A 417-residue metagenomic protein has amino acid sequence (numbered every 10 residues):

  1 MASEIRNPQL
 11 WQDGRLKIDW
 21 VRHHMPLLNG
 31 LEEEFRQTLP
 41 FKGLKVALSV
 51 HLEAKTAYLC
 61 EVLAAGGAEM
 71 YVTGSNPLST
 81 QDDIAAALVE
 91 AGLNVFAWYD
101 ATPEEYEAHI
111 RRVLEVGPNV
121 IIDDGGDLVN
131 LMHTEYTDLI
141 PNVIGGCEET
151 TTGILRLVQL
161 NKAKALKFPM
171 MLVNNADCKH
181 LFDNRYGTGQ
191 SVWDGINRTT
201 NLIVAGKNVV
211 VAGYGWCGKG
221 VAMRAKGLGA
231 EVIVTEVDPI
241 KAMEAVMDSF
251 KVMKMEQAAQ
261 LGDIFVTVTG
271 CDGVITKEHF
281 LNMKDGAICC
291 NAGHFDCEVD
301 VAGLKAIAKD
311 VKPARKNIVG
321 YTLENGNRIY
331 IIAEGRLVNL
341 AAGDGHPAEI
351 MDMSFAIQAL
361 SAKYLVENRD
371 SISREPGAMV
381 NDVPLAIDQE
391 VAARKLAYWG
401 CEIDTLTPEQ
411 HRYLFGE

Functional and structural regions predicted by a protein language model:
M1-F41, V72-T80, A85-K207, F415: Glycine/serine-rich phosphate-binding loop and adjoining beta1-alpha1 elements at the start of nucleotide-handling
L10-M25, F41-K45, E53, F168-G206 (+1 more regions): Adenosine-phosphate binding glycine-rich loop
L48-T56, N76-T80, G126-L128, W216: Gly/Ser/Thr-rich loops at beta-strand to alpha-helix junctions that form or flank small-molecule/cofactor-binding
S49, D124, V266-T269, N291-A292: Short, well-ordered coil/turn residues at beta-beta hairpins and beta-strand->alpha-helix junctions within
V50-A68, D183, G187-L261, T267-D272: Glycine-rich phosphate/diphosphate-binding loop of Rossmann-like nucleotide-binding domains
G74, I121-D124, T137-T152, L281-T322 (+2 more regions): ADP-ribose/adenylate-binding Rossmann-like module
L114-E115, V204, E256-G262, F280-K284: A short, aliphatic-rich alpha-helical micro-motif
